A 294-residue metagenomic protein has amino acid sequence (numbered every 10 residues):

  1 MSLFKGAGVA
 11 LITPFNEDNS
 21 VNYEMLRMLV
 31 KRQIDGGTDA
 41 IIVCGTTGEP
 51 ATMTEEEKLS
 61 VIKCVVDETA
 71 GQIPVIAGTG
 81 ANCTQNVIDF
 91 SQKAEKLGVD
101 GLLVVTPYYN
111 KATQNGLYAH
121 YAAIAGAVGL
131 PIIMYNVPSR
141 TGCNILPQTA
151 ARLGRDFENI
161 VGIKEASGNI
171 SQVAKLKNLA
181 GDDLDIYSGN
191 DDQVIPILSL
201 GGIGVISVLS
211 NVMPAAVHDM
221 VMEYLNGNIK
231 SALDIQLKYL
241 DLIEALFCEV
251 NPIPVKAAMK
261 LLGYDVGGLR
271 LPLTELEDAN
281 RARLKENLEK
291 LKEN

Functional and structural regions predicted by a protein language model:
S2-L3, K175, L184, M259: Catalytic cores of TIM-barrel enzymes
S2-V9, T13-G142, R152: Active-site beta->alpha loop and helix N-cap motifs at the rims of alpha/beta catalytic domains
L3-P14, G36-T38, K93, S199 (+1 more regions): C-terminal alpha-helical cap/extension of soluble enzyme domains
Y23, R27-V30, P147, R281-L288: Short, amphipathic alpha-helical "lid/cap" segments that border enzyme active or binding sites
L26, K58, I62, V87 (+7 more regions): A general structural signal for well-ordered alpha-helical segments in protein cores
D67-I73, K96-G98, V128-L130, R155-N159 (+4 more regions): Short helix-capping segments at alpha-helix termini
G126-A127, R140-F247: Catalytic alpha/beta core domains of metabolic enzymes, predominantly
N136-V137, N159-I160, R270-L271: Glycine-rich phosphate-binding "P-loop"
